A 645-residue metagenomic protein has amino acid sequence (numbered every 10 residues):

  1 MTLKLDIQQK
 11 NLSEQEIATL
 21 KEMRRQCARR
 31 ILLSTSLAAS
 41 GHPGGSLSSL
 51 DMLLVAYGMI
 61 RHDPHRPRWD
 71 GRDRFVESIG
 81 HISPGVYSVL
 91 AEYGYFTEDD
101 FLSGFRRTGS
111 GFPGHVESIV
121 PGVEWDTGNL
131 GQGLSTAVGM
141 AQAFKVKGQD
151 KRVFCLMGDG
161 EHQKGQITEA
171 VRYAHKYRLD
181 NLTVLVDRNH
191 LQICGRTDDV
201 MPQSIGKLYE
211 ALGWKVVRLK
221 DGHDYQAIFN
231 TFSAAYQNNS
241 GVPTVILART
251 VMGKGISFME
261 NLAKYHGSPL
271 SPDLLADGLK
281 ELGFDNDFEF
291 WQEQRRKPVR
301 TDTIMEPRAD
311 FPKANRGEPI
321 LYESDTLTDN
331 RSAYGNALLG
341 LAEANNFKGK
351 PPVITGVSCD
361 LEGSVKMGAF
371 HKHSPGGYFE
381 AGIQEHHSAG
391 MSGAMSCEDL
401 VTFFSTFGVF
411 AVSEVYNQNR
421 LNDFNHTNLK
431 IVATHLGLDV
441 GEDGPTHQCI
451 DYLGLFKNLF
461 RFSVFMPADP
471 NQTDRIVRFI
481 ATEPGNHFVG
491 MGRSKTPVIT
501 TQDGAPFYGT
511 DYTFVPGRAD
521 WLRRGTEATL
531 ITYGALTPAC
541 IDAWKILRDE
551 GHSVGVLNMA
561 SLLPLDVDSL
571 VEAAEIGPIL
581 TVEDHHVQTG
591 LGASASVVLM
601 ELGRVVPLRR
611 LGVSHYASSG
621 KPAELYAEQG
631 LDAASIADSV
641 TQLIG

Functional and structural regions predicted by a protein language model:
M1-F154, R218, F290-G490, S494-T496 (+1 more regions): Thiamine diphosphate
I17, K21, E98, R107-V123 (+8 more regions): Thiamine diphosphate
L47, G165, A381, I579-L580: Residue-level recognition of hydrophobic positions within alpha-helical transmembrane segments
S78, L156, L185, V357 (+3 more regions): Short hydrophobic segments within beta-strands
D159: Residue(s) in the substrate-gating loop at a strand-loop-helix junction that position the organic substrate next
H162: Short active-site segment of divalent metal-dependent hydrolases/proteases that encodes the spacing between
E281-L282, D287-W291: Outer-membrane beta-barrel domain signature, strongest for Gram-negative TonB-dependent receptors and also present
